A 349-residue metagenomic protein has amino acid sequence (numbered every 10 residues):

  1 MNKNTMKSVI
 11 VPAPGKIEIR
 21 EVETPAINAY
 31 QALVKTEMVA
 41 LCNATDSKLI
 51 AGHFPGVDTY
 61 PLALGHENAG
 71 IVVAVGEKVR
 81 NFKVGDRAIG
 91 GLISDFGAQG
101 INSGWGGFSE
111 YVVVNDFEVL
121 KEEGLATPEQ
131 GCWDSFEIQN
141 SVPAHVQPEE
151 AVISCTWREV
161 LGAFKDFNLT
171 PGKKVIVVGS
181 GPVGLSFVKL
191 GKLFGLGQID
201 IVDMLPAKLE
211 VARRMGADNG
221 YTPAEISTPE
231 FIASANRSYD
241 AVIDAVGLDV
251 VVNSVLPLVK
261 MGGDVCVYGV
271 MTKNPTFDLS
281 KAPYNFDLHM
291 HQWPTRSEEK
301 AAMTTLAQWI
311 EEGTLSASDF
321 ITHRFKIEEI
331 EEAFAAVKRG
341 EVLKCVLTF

Functional and structural regions predicted by a protein language model:
M1-L64, G124-D134: Short N-terminal strand-loop motif that marks the start of NAD(P)H/FAD-dependent oxidoreductase cofactor-binding domains
N2-T5, N236, V270-K273, L315-F320 (+1 more regions): C-terminal capping/lid region of NAD(P)-dependent oxidoreductase domains
P25-A40, H53-G100, G104-F108, V113-E118: Glycine-rich beta-strand-centered segment in the early N-terminal region that forms part of a ligand/cofactor-binding
N28, K83-D86, T170, K260 (+1 more regions): Residue-level recognition of short, solvent-exposed, well-ordered loop/turn junctions that link secondary-structure
D95-V178: NAD(P)H dinucleotide-binding glycine-rich loop of Rossmann-like/cofactor-binding domains, especially the beta1-alpha1
A144-E225: Mid-domain Rossmann-like dinucleotide-binding core that forms the NAD(H)/NADP(H) cofactor-binding site
F167-P171, M215-H289: Glycine-rich cofactor phosphate-binding loops and adjacent beta1-alpha1 units of small-molecule cofactor enzyme domains
I232, K273-H323, E331-E332: C-terminal substrate-binding/catalytic core of Rossmann-like NAD(P)-dependent dehydrogenases/reductases
